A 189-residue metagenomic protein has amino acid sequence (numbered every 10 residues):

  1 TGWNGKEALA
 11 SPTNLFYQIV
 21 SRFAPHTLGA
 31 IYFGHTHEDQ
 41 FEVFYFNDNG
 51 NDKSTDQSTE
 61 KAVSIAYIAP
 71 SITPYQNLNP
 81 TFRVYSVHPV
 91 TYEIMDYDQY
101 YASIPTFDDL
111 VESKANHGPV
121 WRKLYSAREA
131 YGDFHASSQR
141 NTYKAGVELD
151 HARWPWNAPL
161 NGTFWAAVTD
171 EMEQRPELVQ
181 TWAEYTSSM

Functional and structural regions predicted by a protein language model:
T1-F33, V43: Active-site-proximal segments of metal-dependent phosphoesterases and phosphodiesterases across multiple
E38-M189: Metal-dependent phosphoesterase/phosphodiesterase active-site architecture
